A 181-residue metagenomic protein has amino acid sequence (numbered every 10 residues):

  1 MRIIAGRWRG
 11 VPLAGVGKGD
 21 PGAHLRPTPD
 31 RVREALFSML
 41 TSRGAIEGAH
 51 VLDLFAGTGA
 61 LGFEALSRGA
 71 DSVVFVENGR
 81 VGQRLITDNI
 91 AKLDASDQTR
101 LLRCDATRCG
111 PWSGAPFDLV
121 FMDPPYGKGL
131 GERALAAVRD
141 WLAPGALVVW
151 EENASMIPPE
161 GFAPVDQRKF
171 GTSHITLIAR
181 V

Functional and structural regions predicted by a protein language model:
M1-V181: Class I S-adenosyl-L-methionine-dependent methyltransferase catalytic core
